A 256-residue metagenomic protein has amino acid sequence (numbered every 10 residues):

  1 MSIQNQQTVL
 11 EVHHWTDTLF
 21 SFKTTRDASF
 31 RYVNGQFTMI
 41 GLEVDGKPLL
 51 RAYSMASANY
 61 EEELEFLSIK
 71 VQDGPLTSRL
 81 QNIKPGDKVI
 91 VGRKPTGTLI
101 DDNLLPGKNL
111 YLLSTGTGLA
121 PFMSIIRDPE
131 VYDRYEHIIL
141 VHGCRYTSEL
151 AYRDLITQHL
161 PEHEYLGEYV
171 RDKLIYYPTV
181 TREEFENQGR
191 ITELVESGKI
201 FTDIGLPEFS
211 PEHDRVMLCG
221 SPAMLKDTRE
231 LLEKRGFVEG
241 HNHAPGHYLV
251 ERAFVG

Functional and structural regions predicted by a protein language model:
S2-D87: Ferredoxin-reductase
S2-I3, V141, S148-G256: Reductase modules of NAD(P)H-dependent flavoproteins
G35, G118, S221: Short, conserved phosphate/pyrophosphate- and ester-handling motifs at nucleotide-, phospho-/glycolipid
G46-Y53, T96-L104: Short, Lys/Arg- and Gly-enriched loop/turn segments at beta-strand edges
L104-N109, P211-E212: Short helix-loop-beta connector
L110-L113, M217: Conserved beta-strand elements of the Class I
T115-P121: Ser/Thr-glycine-rich phosphate-binding loops at phosphate-binding pockets of nucleotides, nucleotide cofactors
P121-V131: Histidine-anchored nucleotide/phosphate-binding helix
